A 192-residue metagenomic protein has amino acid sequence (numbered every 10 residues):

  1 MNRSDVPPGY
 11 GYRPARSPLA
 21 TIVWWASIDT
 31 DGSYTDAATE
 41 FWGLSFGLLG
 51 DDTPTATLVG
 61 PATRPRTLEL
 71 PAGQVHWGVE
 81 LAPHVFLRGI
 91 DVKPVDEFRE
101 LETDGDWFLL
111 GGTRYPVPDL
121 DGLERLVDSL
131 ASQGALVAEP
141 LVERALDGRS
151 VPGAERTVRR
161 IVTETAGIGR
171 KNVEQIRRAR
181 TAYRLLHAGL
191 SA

Functional and structural regions predicted by a protein language model:
M1-E155, E164-R170, R184-A192: Alpha-helical bundle regulatory/interaction domains
I161: Residues within the DNA-recognition helix of helix-turn-helix
E174-R184: Short, basic, alpha-helical segments at the C-terminal edge of helix-turn-helix-like DNA-binding modules
